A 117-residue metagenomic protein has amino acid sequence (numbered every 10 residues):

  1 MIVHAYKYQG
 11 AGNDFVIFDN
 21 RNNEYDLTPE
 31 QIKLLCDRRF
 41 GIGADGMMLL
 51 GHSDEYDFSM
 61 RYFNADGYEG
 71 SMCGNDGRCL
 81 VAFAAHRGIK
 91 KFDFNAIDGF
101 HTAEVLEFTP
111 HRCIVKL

Functional and structural regions predicted by a protein language model:
M1-R112: A glycine-rich beta-to-alpha transition motif near the start of alpha/beta enzyme domains, typified by
